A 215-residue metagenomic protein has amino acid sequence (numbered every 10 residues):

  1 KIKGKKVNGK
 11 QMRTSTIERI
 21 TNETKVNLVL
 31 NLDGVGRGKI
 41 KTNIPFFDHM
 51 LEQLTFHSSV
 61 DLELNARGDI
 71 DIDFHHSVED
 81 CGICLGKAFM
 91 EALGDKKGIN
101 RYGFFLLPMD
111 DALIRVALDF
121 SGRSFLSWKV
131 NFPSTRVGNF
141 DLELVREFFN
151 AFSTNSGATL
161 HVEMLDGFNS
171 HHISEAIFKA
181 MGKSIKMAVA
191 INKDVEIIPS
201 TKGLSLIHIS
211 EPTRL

Functional and structural regions predicted by a protein language model:
K1-I2, K6: Polybasic, lysine-rich low-complexity intrinsically disordered segments
G9-L206: Structural preference for solvent-exposed beta-strand-turn elements and adjacent flexible terminal/loop segments within
I207-L215: Conserved small/polar residues in nucleotide/adenosyl-binding loops
